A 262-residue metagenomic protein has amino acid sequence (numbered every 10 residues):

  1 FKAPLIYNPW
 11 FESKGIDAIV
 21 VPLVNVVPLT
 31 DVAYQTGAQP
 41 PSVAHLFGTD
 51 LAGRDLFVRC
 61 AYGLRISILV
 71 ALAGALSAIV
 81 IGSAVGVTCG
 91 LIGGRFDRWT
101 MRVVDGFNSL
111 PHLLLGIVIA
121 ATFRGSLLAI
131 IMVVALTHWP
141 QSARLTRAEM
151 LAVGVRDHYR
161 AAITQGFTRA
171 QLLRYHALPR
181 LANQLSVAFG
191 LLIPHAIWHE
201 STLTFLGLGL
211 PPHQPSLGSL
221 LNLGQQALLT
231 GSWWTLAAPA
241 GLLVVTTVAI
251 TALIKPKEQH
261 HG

Functional and structural regions predicted by a protein language model:
F1-V26, T30: N-terminal ligand-binding/catalytic initiation module
P28-V58, L208: Short membrane-interfacial helix/loop motifs at transmembrane-helix boundaries
H45-D50, L56, G90-A152, R160: Generic hydrophobic transmembrane alpha-helix motif, especially the helices
G53, P212-P239: Interhelical loop and adjacent transmembrane-helix boundary motif in polytopic membrane transport permeases
L56-L91: Transmembrane alpha-helix signature in integral membrane proteins
G74-L76, S83, V87, G125-Y175 (+1 more regions): Membrane-cytosol interface at the C-terminal ends of specific transmembrane alpha-helices in multi-pass membrane
L114-V118, T122-I131, A135-W139, L185-L220: Non-cytoplasmic
T137, N183, G190-L191, S232-G262: C-terminal transmembrane helix and the adjacent membrane-cytosol boundary/short C-terminal tail of inner/organellar
